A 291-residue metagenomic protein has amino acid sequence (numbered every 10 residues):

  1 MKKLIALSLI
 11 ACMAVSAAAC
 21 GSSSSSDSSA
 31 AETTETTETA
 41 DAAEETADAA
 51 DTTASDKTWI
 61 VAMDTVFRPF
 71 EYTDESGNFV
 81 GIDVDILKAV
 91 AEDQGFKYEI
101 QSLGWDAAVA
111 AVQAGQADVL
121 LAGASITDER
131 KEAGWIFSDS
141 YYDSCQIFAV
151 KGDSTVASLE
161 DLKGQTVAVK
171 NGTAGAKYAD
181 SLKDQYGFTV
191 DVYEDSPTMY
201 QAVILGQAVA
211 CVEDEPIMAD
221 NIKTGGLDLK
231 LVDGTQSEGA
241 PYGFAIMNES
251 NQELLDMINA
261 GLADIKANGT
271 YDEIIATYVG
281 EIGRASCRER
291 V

Functional and structural regions predicted by a protein language model:
A17-E32: Bacterial lipoprotein signal-peptidase II cleavage site
D51-A124: Extracytoplasmic small-molecule ligand-binding "clamshell" domains of the periplasmic binding protein/Venus flytrap
T65, Y142-V150, A219, K223-A260 (+1 more regions): Periplasmic-binding protein-like
T65-R68, F79-E92, A124-S125, S144-Y200 (+2 more regions): Bilobed "Venus flytrap"/periplasmic-binding protein-like clamshell domains and structurally analogous long
V84, E99-A111, S154, V190-L205 (+1 more regions): Short helix-initiation/N-cap motifs at beta->coil->alpha
V84-D93, D153-V156, Q165-T166, N171-A174 (+1 more regions): Extended ligand-binding regions for polar small-molecule ligands
F96-K97, A174-D191, L229-D233, A260-R290: Ligand-binding clefts/hinges and TM-proximal coupling segments of bilobed small-molecule sensing domains
A107-A110, G123-E132, D180-S181, A202-L205 (+1 more regions): A ligand-binding cleft/hinge motif common to bilobed small-molecule-binding domains
